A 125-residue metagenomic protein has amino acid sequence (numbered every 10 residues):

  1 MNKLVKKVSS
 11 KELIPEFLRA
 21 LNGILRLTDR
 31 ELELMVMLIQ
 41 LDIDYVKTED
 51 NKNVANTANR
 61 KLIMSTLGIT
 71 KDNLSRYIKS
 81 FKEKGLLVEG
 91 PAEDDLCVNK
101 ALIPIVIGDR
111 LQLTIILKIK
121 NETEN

Functional and structural regions predicted by a protein language model:
M1-R26: Positively charged, structured surface patches that bind polyanionic biopolymers
L27-N59: Short helix->loop/beta-hairpin flanking segments within DNA-binding domains
E31, N73, G90-P91: A generic structural-conservation signal
A58-K71: Short helix-coil junctions and helix-kink-helix linkers
G68-E83: Short amphipathic alpha-helical interaction segments
K82-D94: A short, conserved structural fragment
E93-I103: Minor-groove-contacting beta-hairpin "wing" of winged helix-turn-helix DNA-binding domains
I103-N125: Short, amphipathic alpha-helical interaction segments positioned at domain boundaries
